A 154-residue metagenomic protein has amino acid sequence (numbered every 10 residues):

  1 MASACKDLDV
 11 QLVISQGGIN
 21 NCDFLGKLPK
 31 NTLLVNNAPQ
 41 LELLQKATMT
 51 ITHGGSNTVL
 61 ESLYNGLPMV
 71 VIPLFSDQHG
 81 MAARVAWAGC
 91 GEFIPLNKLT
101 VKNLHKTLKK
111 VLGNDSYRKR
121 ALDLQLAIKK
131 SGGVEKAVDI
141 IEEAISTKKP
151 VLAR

Functional and structural regions predicted by a protein language model:
M1-M49: Donor-nucleotide binding loops and adjacent catalytic segments primarily of GT-B fold Leloir glycosyltransferases
K6, L63, A86: Anion (oxyanion) recognition and catalysis
V35-A83: A donor-sugar binding/catalytic signature common to diverse glycosyltransferases and related nucleotide-sugar
S76-T107: Change "using UDP/GDP/dTDP sugars" to "using nucleotide sugars
V101-R154: C-terminal amphipathic helix plus adjacent low-complexity, charged tail appended to glycosyltransferase catalytic
